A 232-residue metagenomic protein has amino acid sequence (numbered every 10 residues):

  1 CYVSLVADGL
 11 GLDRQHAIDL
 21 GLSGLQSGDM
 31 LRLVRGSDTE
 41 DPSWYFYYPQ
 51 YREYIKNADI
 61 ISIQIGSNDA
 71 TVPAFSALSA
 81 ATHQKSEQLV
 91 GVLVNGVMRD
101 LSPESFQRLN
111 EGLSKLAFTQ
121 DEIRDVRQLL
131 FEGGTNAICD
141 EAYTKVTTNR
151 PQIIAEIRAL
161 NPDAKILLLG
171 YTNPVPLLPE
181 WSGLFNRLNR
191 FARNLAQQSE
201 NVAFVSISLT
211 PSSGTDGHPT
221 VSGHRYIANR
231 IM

Functional and structural regions predicted by a protein language model:
C1-N136, D140-E141, T148: Conserved SGNH/GDSL esterase-like catalytic core that processes O-acyl groups on lipids and polysaccharides
A7, R52, R158-A159, A196-Q197: N-terminal cationic-hydrophobic initiation segments that often serve targeting/anchoring roles
L12-H16, K56-I61, N161-L167, Q198-A203: Loop/turn elements at helix/coil->beta-strand transitions in domains of secreted/extracellular proteins
L20-L25, I63-S67, L169-N173, V205-T210 (+1 more regions): Active-site-proximal beta-strand/loop segments in catalytic clefts of secreted hydrolases
R108-I138, P151-F185, S208: Active-site segments of SGNH/GDSL-like serine hydrolases that catalyze O-acetyl group transfer/hydrolysis on lipids
N136-T144, P179-W181, G214-H218: Second-shell loop/turn segments in exported
T144-T147, N173-S206, Y226: Substrate-gating cap/lid alpha-helix
T215-M232: Histidine-centered active-site loop/cap adjacent to the catalytic His in serine esterases/O-acetyl transfer systems
